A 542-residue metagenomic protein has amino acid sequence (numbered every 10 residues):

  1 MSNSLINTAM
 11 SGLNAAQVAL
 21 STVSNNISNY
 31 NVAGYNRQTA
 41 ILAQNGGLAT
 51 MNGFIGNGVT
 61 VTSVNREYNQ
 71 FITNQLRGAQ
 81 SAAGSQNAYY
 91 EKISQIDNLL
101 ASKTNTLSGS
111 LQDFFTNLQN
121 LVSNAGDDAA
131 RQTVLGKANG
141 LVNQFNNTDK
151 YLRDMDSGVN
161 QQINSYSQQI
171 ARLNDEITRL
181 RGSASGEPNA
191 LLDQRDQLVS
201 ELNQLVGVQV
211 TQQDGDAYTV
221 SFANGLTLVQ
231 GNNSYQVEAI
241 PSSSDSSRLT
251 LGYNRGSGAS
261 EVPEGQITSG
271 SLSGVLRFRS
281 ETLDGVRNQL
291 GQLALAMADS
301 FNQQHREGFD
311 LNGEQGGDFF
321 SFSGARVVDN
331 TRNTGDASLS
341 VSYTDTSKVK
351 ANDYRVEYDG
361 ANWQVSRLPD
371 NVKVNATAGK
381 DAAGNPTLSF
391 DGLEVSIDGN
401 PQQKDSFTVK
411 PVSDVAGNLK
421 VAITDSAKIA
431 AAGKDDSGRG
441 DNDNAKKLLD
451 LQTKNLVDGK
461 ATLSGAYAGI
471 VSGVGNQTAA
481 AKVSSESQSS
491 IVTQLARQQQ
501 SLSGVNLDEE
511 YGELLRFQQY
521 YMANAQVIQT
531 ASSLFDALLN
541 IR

Functional and structural regions predicted by a protein language model:
M1-R542: S/T-rich, low-complexity, solvent-exposed segments of bacterial secretion/appendage proteins
